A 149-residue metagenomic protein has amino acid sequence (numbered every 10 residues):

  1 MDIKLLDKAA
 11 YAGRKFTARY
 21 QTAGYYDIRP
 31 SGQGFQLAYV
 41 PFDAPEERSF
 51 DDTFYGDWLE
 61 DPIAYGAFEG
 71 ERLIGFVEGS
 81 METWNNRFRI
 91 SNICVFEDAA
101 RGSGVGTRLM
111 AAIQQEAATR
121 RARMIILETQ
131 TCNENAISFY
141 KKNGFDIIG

Functional and structural regions predicted by a protein language model:
M1-D2: Extreme N-terminal starter segment of soluble prokaryotic enzymes
L5-S91, F96-A99, M110-A112, E116: Acetyl-CoA-dependent GNAT
F88, A117-E128: Conserved GNAT acetyl-CoA-binding A-motif
F96, L127-I137: Conserved beta-strand-loop-alpha-helix junction that forms the acyl-donor binding cleft
G102: Glycine-rich ATP-lid loops
A112, T119, S138, K142: DNA-binding alpha-helical recognition surfaces that contact promoter or target DNA
I126-T129, K141-G149: Conserved catalytic-core motifs of GNAT/GCN5-like acyltransferases
